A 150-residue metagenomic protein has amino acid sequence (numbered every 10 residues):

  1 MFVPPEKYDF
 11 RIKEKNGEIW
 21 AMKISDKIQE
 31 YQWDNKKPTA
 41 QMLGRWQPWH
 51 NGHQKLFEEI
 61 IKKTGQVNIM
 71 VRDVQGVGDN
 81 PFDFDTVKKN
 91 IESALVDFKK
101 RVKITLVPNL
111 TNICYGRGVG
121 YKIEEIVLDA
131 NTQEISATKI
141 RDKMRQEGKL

Functional and structural regions predicted by a protein language model:
F2-W20: Acidic, glycine- and Ser/Thr-rich low-complexity intrinsically disordered tracts in extracellular/secreted proteins
A21-L150: Nucleotidyltransferase catalytic core that binds NTPs
